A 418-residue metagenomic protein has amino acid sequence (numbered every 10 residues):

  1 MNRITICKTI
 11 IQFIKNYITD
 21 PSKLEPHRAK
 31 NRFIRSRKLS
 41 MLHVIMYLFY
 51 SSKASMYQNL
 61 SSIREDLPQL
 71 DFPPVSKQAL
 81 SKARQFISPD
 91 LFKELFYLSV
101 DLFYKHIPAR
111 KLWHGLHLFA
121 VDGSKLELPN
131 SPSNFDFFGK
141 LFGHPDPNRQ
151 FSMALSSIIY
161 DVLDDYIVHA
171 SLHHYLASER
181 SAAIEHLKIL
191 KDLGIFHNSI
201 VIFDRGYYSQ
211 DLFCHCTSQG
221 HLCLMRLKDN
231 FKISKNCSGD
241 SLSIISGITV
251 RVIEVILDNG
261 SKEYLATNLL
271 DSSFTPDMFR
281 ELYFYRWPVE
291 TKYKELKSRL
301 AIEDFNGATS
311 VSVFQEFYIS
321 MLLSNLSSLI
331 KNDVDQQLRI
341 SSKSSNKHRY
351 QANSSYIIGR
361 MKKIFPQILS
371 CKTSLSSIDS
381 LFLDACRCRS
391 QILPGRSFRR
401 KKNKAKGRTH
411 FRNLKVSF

Functional and structural regions predicted by a protein language model:
M1-L60, P74, A79, R84-I87 (+5 more regions): Single, function-defining residue in the core of a domain
S62-D66: Short alpha-helical "recognition helix" segments of helix-turn-helix
P68-D71: Blade-loop segments of beta-propeller domains
V100-P108: A short, well-structured juxtamembrane/interface segment
F137-G143: Short Pro/Gly-enriched beta-strand edge/turn motifs at strand-loop
